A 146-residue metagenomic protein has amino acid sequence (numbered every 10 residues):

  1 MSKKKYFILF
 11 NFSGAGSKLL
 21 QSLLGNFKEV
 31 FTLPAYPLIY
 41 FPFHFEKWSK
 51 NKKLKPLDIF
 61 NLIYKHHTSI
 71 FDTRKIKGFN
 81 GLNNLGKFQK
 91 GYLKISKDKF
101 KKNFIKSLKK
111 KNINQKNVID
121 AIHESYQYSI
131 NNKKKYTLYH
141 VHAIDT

Functional and structural regions predicted by a protein language model:
M1: A short, basic/flexible loop-to-alpha-helix module at the beginning of a structural domain
K4-Y6: Pre-Walker A (Motif I) flank of P-loop NTPase domains
L9: Hydrophobic anchor at the beta1->P-loop junction of P-loop NTPases
F12-S13: The conserved Walker
S17-V30: A conserved segment at the C-terminal end of the G1
F31-P37: Conserved catalytic segments around the Walker B and adjacent sensor/switch elements of P-loop NTPase domains
P37-H140: PAPS-dependent sulfation machinery
V141-T146: ATP-dependent NMP and nucleoside kinases share a basic, alpha-helical "lid"
